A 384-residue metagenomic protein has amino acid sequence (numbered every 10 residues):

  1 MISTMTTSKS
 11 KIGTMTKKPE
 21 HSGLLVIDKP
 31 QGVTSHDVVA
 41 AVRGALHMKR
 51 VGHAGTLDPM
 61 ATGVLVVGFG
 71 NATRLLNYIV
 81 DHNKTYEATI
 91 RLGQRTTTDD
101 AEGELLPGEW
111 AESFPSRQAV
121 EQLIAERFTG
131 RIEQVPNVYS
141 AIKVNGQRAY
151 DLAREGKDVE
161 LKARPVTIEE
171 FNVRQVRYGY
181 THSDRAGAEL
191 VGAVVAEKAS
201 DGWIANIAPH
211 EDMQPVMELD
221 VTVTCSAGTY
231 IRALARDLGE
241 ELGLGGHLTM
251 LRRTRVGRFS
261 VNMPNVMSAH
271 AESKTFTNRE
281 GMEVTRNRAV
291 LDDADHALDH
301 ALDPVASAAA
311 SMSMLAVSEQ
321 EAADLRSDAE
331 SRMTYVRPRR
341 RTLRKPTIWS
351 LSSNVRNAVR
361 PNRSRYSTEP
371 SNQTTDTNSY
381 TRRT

Functional and structural regions predicted by a protein language model:
I2-P30, H36-H53, L57, L123 (+3 more regions): Accessory RNA 3′-end/elbow-binding domains used by RNA modification enzymes
T6, T16-V38, R91-R117, V159-R164 (+3 more regions): Active-site-proximal helix-loop elements at catalytic-domain edges
S22, T62, N83-Y86: Short glycine-/polar-rich loops that comprise or flank the Walker A/P-loop and associated switch/sensor motifs
R50-V80, V138-Y139: Glycine/acidic-rich beta-strand-loop module
V67, A88, G146, L234 (+2 more regions): Residue-level signal for inorganic ion chemistry
A72, Y78-P136: Acidic, low-complexity central loop/insert segments
I124-F128, I132-N145, A149-R232, D237-L244 (+1 more regions): Non-catalytic interaction surface on structured domains
